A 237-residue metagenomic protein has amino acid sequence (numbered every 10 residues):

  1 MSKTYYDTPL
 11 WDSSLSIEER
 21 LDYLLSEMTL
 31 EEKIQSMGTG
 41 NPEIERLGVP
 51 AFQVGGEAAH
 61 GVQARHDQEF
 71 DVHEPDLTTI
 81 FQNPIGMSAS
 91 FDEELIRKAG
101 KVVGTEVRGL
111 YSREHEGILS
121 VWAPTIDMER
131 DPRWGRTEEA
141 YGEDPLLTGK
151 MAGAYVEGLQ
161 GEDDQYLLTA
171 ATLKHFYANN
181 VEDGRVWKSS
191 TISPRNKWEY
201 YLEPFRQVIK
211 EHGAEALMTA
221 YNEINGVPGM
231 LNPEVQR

Functional and structural regions predicted by a protein language model:
M1-R237: Glycoside hydrolase catalytic-domain context in secreted enzymes
